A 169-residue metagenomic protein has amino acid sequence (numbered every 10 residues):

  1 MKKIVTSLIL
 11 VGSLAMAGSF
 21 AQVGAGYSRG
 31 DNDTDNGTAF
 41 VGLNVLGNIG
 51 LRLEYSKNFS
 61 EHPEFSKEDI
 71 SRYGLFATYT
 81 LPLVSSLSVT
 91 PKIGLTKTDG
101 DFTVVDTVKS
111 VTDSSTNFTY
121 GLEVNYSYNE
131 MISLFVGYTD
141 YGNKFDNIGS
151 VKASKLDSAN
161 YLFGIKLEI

Functional and structural regions predicted by a protein language model:
M1-F20: Cleavable N-terminal export/targeting peptides
M16-E64, L95-K97, N160, G164-E168: Short glycine/proline- and aromatic-enriched beta-strand/turn motifs that initiate or cap beta-hairpins
F20, L81, Y126, S133 (+1 more regions): Outer-membrane beta-barrel "beta-signal"
F20-V23, G47-L53, S85-V89, Y126 (+1 more regions): Repeated loop/turn-to-beta-strand initiation elements of outer-membrane beta-barrel proteins
R29, Y55-S71, K97-T116, N143-D157: Flexible, solvent-exposed loop segments that connect beta-strands
D33-A39, G47, D69-Y73, S114-Y120 (+1 more regions): Residues that define the transmembrane beta-barrel architecture of outer-membrane proteins
F40-G42, F76-Y79, G121-E123, G164-K166: Outer-membrane beta-barrel architecture
S66-T96: Helix-adjacent hinge/juxtasegments
